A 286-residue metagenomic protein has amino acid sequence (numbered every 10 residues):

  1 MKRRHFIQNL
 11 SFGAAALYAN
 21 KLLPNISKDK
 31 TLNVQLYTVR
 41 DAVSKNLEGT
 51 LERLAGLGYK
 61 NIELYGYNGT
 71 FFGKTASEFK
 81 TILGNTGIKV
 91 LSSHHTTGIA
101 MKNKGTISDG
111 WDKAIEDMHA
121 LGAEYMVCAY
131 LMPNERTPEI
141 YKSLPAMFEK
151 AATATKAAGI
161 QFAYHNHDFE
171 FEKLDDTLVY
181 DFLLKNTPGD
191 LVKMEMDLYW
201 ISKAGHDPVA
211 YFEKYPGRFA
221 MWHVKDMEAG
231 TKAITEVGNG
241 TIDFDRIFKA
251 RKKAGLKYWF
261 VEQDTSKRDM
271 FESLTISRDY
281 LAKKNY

Functional and structural regions predicted by a protein language model:
R4-N25: N-terminal export signals
L10-S11, A19, N61, M101-M194 (+1 more regions): Active-site acidic/histidine proton-transfer and metal-coordination neighborhood in alpha/beta enzyme cores
N20-R53: C-terminal segment of N-terminal export signals and the immediately downstream linker at the start of the mature
K30-Q35, I62-L64, V90-H95, M126-C128 (+4 more regions): Hydrophobic faces of well-ordered beta-strands that scaffold small-molecule active sites in alpha/beta enzyme cores
N33-K45, T96-S108, P138: Active-site mouth loops of central-metabolism enzymes
V34, L54, I62, L83 (+6 more regions): Conserved, mostly hydrophobic/aromatic
R40-V43, K102, K173, T177 (+3 more regions): Gly/Pro-rich active-site loop or hairpin
L51-G56, G73-L91, G110-G122, A146 (+4 more regions): Acidic (Asp/Glu)-rich catalytic clusters
